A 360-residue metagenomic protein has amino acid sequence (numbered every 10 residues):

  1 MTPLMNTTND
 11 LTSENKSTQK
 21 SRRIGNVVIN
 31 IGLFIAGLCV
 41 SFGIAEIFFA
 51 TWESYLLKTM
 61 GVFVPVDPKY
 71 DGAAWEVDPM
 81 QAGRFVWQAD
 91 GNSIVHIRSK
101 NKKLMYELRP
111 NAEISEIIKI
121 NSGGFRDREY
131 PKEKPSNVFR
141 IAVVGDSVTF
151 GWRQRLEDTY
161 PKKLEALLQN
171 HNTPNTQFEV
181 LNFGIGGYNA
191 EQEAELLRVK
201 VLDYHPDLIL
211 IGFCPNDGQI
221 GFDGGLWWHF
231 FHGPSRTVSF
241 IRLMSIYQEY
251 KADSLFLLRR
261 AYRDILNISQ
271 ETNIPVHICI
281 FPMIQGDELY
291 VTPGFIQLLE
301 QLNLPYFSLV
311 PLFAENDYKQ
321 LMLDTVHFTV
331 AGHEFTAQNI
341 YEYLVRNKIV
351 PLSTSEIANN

Functional and structural regions predicted by a protein language model:
M1-N26: N-terminal Lys/Arg-rich, disordered targeting/topogenic segments
Q19-V40: N-terminal Sec-pathway targeting helices
G25, M60-Y70, L208-L304, L309-K319 (+2 more regions): Serine-dependent acyl-ester chemistry module
L33, I44, F49, M322-N360: Histidine-centered active-site loop/cap adjacent to the catalytic His in serine esterases/O-acetyl transfer systems
S41-K58: Membrane-interface motif at the C-terminal end of an N-terminal transmembrane signal
L57-L167, H171-N172, F313-N316, N360: Membrane/wall-proximal cationic-aromatic binding patches
R140-V144, L181, I209: Conserved beta-strand elements of the Class I
A194-D207: Short, well-structured alpha-helical segments in soluble
